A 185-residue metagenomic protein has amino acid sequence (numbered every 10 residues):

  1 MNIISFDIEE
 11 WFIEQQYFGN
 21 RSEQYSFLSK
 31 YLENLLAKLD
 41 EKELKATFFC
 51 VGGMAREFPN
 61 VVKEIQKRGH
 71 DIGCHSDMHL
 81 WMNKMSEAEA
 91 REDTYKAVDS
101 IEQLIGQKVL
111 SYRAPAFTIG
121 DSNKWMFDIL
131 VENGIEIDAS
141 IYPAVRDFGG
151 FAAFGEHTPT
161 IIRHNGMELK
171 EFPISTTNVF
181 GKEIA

Functional and structural regions predicted by a protein language model:
M1-R68, R113: Active-site beta->alpha N-cap acidic-glycine motif
F6-I8, F48-G52, C74-M78, R113-A116 (+2 more regions): A cross-domain feature marking catalytic cores of carbohydrate-active enzymes and several ubiquitous metabolic/repair
Q24-L28, T47-P59, L80-R91, P115-S122 (+1 more regions): Acidic-and-aromatic substrate-binding clefts and catalytic sites of carbohydrate-active enzymes
S29, L80-Q103, I161-A185: Alpha-helical scaffold elements lining the catalytic groove of polysaccharide deacetylases
E33-K45, E87-N123, I129, I135-A139 (+1 more regions): CE4/NodB-like, metal-dependent polysaccharide N-deacetylase domain that modifies extracellular/periplasmic N-acetylated
R56-I72, K124-E136: Short, electropositive alpha-helical surface patch
H70, C74-E87, V109-L110: Structural motif corresponding to the early beta-alpha repeats
Q107, A114-A185: Active-site-adjacent pocket scaffolds in enzyme catalytic domains
